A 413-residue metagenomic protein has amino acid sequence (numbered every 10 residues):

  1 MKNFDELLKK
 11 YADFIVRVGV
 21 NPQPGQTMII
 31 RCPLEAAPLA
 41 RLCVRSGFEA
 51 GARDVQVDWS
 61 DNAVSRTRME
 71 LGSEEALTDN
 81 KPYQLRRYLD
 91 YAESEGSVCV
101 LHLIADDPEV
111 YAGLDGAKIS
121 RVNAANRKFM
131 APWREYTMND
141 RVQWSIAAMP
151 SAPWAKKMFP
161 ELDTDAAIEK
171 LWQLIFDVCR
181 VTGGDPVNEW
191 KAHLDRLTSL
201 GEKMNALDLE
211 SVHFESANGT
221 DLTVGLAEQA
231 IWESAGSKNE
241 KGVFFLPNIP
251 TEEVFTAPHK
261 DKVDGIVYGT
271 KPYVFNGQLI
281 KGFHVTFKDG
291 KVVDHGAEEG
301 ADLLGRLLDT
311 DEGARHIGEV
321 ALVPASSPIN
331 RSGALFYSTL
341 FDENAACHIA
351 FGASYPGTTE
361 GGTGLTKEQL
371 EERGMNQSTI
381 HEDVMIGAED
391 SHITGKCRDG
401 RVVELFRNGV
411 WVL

Functional and structural regions predicted by a protein language model:
M1-D264, R401, W411-L413: Active-site bordering "gate/hinge" segments that shape substrate access to catalytic or cofactor-binding pockets
D13, N205-L207, N276-Q278, G313 (+2 more regions): Short solvent-exposed loop/turn micro-motifs enriched in small/polar/acidic residues
E35, D106-P108, S151, G219 (+8 more regions): Short, glycine-/Ser/Thr-/acidic-enriched flexible segments
G113, K157-F159, L279, L307 (+3 more regions): Short conserved micro-motifs at the rims of enzyme active sites and ligand-binding pockets
F255-E312: Long, well-ordered mid-to-C-terminal structural blocks that present hydrophobic/aromatic surfaces
K262-D264, I280-G282, D289, R315-E319 (+3 more regions): Active-site lining segments that contact anionic ligands and/or coordinate catalytic metals
V292-T363: Dual-mode signal for accessory low-complexity, basic/Gly-rich regions
E368-L413: Extended hydrophobic packing segments that form well-structured cores
